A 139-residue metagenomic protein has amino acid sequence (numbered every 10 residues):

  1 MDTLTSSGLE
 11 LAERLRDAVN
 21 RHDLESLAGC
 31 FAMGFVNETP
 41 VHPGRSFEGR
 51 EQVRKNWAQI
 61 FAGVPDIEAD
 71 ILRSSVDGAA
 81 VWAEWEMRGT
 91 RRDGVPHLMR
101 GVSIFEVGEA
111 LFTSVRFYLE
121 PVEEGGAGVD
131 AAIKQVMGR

Functional and structural regions predicted by a protein language model:
D2-S7, N20, E38, R54-R139: A beta-strand edge to alpha-helix "cap/lid" segment located at domain peripheries
E13-D17: Amphipathic alpha-helical repeat scaffolds
R21-V36: Short, well-ordered alpha-helical segments enriched in acidic and aromatic residues
H42-S46: Short glycine-enriched, charge-decorated loop/helix-capping segments at active-site entrances that position
